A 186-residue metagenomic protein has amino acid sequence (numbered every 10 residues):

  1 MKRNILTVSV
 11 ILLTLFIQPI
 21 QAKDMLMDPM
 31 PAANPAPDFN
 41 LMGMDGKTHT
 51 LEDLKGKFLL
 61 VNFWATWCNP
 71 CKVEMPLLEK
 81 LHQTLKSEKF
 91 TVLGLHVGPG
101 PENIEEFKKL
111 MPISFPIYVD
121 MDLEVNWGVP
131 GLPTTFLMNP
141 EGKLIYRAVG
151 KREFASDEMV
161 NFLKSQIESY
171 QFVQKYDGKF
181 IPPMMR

Functional and structural regions predicted by a protein language model:
M1-T7: Bacterial N-terminal signal peptides that target proteins for export
V8-F16: Bacterial N-terminal signal peptides
A22-L51: N-terminal "domain-start" segment that seeds a small globular fold
K57-L59, F63-W67, G131: Short pre-active-site segment immediately N-terminal to redox-active cysteine/selenocysteine motifs in thiol-based
F63-K80: Conserved redox-active cysteine motifs that mediate thiol-disulfide chemistry, especially di-cysteine Cys-X(1-2)-Cys
K89-P101, I113-M121: Thiol-based oxidoreductase modules, predominantly thioredoxin-like and allied folds used for disulfide exchange
E105-E141, Y146: Short, internal strand/loop/helix patches that form the active-site neighborhood or redox-interaction surface
P140-R186: Thiol-/selenol-based redox modules, centered on thioredoxin-like and closely related oxidoreductase domains
